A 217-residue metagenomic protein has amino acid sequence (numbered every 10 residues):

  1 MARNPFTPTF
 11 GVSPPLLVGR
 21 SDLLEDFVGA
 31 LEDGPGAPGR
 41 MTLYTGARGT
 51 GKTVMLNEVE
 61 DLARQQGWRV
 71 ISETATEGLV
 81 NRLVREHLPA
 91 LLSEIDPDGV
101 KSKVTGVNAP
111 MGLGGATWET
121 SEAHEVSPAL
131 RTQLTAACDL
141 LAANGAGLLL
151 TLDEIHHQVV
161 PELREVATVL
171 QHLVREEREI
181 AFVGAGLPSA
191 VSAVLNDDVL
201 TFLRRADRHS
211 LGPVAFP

Functional and structural regions predicted by a protein language model:
M1-R40, E86-A90, P97, K103: A short, basic N-terminal segment
A37-E58: Walker A/P-loop nucleotide-binding motif
M41-L43, R69-V70, G147-L149, A181: Residue-level preference for the first positions of well-ordered beta-strands
G49, T76-V80, H157, L187-S192 (+1 more regions): Conserved nucleotide-binding/hydrolysis micro-motifs of P-loop NTPases
E60-L79: Conserved catalytic segments around the Walker B and adjacent sensor/switch elements of P-loop NTPase domains
P97-L130, A136-A143: Conserved P-loop NTPase mechanochemical-coupling segment
A123-P188, N196-V199: Conserved Walker B catalytic segment
N196-P213: A short helix-turn-beta junction within AAA+ P-loop NTPase domains corresponding to the substrate/partner-engaging
